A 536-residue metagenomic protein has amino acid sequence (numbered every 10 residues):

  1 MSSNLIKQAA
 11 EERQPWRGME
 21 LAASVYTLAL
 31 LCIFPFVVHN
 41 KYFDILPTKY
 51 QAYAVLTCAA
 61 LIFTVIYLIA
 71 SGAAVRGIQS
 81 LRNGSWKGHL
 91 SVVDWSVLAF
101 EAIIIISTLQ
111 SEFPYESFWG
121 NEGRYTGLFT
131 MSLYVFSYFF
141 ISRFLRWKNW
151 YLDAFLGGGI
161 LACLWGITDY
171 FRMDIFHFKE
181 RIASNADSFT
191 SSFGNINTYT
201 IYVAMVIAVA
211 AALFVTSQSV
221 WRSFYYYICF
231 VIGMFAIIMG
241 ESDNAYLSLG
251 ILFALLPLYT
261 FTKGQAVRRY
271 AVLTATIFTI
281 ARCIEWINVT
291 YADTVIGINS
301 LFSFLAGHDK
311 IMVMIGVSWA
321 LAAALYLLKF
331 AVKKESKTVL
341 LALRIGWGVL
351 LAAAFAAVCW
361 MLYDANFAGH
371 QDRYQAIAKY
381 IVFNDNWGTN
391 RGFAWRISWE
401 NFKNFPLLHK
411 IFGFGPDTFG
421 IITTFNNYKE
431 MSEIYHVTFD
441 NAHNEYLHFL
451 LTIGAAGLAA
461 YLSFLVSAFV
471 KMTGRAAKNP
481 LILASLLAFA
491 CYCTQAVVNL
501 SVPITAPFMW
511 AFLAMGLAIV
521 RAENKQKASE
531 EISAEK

Functional and structural regions predicted by a protein language model:
S2-N40, L56-L68, V97-S111, L128-F140 (+7 more regions): Alpha-helical transmembrane segments of multi-pass inner-membrane proteins
V37-Q51: Short, hydrophobic transmembrane alpha-helix segments
K49, F118-G127, S188: Non-cytosolic membrane-interface motifs at loop->transmembrane helix junctions
I66-G88, I105-W119, D174: Transmembrane alpha-helix boundary signature
L81-W95, R146-L156: Membrane-interfacial loop-to-helix junctions in multi-pass inner-membrane proteins
E116-N121, I238-D243, A496-P503: Membrane-interface helix caps and helix-loop-helix hairpins in membrane proteins
A186, W395, F412-P416, F439-L447 (+1 more regions): Alpha-helical membrane-protein architecture signal
N195, D385, T389-T438, I453-G457: TM-adjacent membrane-interface loops and short helices in multi-pass inner/ER membrane proteins
